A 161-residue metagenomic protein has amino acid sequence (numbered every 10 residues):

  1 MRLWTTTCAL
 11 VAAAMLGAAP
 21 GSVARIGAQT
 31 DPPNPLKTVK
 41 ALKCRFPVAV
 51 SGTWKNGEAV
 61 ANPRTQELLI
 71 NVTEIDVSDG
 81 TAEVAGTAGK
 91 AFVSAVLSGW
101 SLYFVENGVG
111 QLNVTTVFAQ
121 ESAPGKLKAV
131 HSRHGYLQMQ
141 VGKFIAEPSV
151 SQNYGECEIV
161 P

Functional and structural regions predicted by a protein language model:
M1-T5: Positively charged n-region of N-terminal signal peptides that target proteins for export
C8-A18: Bacterial N-terminal signal peptides
A18-A28: Signal peptide processing junction and immediate N-terminal pro/mature segment of secreted/exported proteins
I26-N34, Q138-E147: Short, intrinsically disordered, charge-biased short linear motifs at domain edges
P33, T38-E83, L112-V117: Short, solvent-exposed loop/hinge segments that bridge or flank secondary-structure elements
V77-T116: Contiguous, well-ordered beta-strand patches that form the walls/edges of small beta-barrel/beta-sandwich domains
A129-G135: Internal, hydrophobic beta-strand segments that form the core of beta-sheet-rich folds
M139-P161: Edge beta-strand at a domain terminus
